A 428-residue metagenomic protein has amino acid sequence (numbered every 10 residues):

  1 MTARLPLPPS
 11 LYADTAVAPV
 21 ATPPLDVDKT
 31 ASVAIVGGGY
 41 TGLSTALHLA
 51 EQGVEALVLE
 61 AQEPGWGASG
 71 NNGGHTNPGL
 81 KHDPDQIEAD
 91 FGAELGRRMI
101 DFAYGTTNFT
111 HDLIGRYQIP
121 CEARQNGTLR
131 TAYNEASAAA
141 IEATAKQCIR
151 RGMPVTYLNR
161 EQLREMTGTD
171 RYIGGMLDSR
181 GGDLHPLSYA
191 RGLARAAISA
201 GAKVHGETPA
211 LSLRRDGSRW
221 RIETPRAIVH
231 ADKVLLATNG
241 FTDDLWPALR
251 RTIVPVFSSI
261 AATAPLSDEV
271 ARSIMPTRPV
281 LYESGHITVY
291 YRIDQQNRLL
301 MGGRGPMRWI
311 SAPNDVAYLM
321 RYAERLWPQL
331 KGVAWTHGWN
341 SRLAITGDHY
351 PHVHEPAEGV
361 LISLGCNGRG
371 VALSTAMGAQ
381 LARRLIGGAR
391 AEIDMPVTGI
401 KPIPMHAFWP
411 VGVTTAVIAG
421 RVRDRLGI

Functional and structural regions predicted by a protein language model:
M1-V33: Extreme N-terminal leader/targeting segments of oxidoreductases
T2-T15, H82-E88, H111-G192: Flavin (FAD/FMN) cofactor-binding and adjacent substrate-gating region of FAD-dependent oxidoreductase domains
A31-V58: N-terminal Rossmann-like FAD-binding beta1-loop-alpha1 element of flavoenzymes
E51-N71: Glycine-rich FAD pyrophosphate-binding loop
N71-D101: Glycine-rich active-site loop/strand segments that organize a redox cofactor
N108, R116-R124, A210-S212, I228-E358: Active-site substrate-recognition segment that forms the wall of the catalytic cavity or substrate channel
A139, K146-Q147, R171-D232: Helical element adjacent to the flavin cofactor pocket in flavoenzyme catalytic cores
W309-S311, V316-L426: C-terminal catalytic lobe of FAD-dependent flavoproteins
